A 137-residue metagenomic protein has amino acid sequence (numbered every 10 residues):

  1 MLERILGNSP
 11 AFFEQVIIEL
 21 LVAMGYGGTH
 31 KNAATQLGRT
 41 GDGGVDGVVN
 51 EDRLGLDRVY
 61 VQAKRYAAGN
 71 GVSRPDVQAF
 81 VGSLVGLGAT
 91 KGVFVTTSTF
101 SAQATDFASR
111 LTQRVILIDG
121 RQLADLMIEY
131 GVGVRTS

Functional and structural regions predicted by a protein language model:
M1-S137: Mixed-charge (Asp/Glu-Lys/Arg
